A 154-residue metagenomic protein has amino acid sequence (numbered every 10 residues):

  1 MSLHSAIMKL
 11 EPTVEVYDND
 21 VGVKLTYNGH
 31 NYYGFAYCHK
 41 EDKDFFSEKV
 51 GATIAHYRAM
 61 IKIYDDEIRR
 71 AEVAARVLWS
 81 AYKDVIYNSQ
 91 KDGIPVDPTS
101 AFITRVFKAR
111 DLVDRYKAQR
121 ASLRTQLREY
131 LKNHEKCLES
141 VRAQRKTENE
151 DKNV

Functional and structural regions predicted by a protein language model:
M1-E150: Catalytic phosphate/metal-binding cores of nucleic-acid and nucleotide-processing enzymes, i.e., regions that mediate
